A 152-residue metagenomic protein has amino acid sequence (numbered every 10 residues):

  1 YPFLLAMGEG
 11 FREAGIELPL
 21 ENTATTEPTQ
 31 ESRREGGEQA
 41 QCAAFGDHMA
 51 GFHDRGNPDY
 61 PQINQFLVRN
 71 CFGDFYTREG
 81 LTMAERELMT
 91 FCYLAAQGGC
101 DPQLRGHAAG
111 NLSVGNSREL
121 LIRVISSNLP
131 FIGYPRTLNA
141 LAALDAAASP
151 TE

Functional and structural regions predicted by a protein language model:
Y1-M83, R105, S113, L129-P130 (+1 more regions): Acidic, glycine/proline-rich low-complexity segments that act as flexible tails and inter-domain linkers
G46, L94, N116: Residue-level marker of positions within ordered structural domains that often coincide with functionally constrained
C71, Y93-C100, G133: Short alpha-helix boundary/capping elements
E79, C92-G98, N111: Short, glycine/charged-rich beta-strand-loop motifs at protein surfaces that mediate ligand recognition and catalysis
L81-T82, Q97-L104, R118: Short amphipathic alpha-helix initiation/capping segments at coil-to-helix junctions
E85-A95, L104, V124-I125: Short, structured motif recognition centered on aromatic/hydrophobic residues
G106-A108, V114-N128: Extended hydrophobic/aromatic segments used for targeting, binding, or gating
